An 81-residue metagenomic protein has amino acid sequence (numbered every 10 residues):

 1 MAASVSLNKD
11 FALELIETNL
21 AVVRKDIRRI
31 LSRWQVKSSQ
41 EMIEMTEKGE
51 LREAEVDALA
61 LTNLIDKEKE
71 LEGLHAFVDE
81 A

Functional and structural regions predicted by a protein language model:
M1-F11, T46: Short, charge-rich amphipathic alpha-helices with coiled-coil/heptad character
K9, L13-V23, I27-I30, L61-L64 (+1 more regions): Amphipathic alpha-helical coiled-coil segments
T18, K37, V78: Residue-level signal for short amphipathic helical patches enriched in basic/charged and nearby hydrophobic residues
R29-L51: Short E/K-rich amphipathic alpha-helical oligomerization segments
E44-K67: Short, charge-rich amphipathic interface segments used for partner binding and complex assembly
E70-A81: Long amphipathic alpha-helical coiled-coil segments
